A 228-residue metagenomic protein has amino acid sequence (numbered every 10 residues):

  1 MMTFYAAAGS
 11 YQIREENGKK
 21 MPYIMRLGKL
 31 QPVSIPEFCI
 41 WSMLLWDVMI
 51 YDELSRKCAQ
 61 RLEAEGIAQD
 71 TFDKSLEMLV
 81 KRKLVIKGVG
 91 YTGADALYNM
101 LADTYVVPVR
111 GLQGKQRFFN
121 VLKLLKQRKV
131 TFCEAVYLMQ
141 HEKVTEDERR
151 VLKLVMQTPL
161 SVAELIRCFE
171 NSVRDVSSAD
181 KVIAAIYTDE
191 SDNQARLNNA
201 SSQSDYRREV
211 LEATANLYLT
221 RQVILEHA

Functional and structural regions predicted by a protein language model:
M2-M49: Short, amphipathic alpha-helical interface elements at domain boundaries that mediate macromolecular binding
Q31-A228: Long, charge-rich, low-complexity alpha-helical segments
